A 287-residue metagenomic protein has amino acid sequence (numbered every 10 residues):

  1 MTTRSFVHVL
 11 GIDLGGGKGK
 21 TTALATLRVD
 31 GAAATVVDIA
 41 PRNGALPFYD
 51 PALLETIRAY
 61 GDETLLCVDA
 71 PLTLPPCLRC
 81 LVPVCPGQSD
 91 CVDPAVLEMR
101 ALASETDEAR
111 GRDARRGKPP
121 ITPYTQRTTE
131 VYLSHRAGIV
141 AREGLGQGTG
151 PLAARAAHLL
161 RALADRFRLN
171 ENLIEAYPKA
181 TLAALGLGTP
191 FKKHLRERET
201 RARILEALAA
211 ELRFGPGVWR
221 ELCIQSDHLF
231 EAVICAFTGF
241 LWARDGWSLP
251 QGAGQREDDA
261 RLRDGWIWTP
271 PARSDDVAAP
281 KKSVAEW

Functional and structural regions predicted by a protein language model:
T2-L10, L14-W287: RNase H-like (RuvC/DEDD) metal-dependent nuclease/polynucleotide-processing core
